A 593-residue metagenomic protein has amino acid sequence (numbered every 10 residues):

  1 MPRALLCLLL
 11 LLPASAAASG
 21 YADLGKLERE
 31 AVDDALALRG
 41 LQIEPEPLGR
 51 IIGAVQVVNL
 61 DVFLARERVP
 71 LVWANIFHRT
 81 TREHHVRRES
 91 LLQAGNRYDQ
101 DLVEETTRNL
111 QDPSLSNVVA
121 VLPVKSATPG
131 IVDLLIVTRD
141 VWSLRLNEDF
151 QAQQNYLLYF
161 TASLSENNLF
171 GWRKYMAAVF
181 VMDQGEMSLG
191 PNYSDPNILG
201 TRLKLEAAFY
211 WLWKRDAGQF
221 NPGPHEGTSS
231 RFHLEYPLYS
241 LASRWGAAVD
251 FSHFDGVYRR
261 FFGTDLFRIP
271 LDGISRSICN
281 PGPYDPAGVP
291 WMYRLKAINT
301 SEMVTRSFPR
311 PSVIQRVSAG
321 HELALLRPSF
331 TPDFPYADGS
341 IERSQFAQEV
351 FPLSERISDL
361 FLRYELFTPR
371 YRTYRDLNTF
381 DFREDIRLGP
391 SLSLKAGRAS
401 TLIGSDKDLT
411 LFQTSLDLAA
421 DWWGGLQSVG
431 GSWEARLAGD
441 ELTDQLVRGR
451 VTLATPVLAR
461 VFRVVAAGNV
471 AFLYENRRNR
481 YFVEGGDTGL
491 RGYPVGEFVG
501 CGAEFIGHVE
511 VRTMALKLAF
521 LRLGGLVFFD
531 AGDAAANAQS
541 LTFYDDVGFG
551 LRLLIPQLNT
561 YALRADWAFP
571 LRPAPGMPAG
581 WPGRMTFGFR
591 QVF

Functional and structural regions predicted by a protein language model:
S19-L158, A162-E166, A177-D195, R215-F232 (+2 more regions): Periplasmic polypeptide-binding modules associated with outer-membrane biogenesis and secretion
P45-E46, L169-Y175, N197-L205, Y239-A247 (+8 more regions): Short loop/turn motifs that connect adjacent beta-strands in outer-membrane beta-barrel proteins
V58-L60, D149-Q153, S165-N167, V179-D183 (+17 more regions): Outer-membrane beta-barrel pore domains and translocons
S90, P390-F593: C-terminal transmembrane beta-barrel domains of outer membrane proteins
A152-Y156, V181-D183, N197, N221-E226 (+8 more regions): Replace "Gram-negative outer membrane beta-barrel proteins" with "bacterial and organellar outer membrane beta-barrel
F160-L169, M187-A207, S230-L238, T300-R306 (+8 more regions): Feature captures outer-membrane beta-barrel proteins of Gram-negative bacteria and organelles
S188-S194, A217-H225, S229, E235 (+11 more regions): Outer-membrane beta-barrel translocator domains and adjoining extracellular loop/strand segments of Gram-negative
P191-F330: Transmembrane beta-barrel wall of Gram-negative outer-membrane proteins
